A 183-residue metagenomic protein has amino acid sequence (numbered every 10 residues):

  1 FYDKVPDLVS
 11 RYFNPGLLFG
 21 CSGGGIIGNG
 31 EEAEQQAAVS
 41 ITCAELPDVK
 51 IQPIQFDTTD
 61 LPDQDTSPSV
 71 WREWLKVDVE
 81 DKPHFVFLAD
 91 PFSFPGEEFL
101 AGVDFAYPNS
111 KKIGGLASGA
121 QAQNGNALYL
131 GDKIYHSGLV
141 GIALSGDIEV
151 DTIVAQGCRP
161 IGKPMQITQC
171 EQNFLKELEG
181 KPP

Functional and structural regions predicted by a protein language model:
Y2-Y12, G16, C21-I26, G30-H84 (+1 more regions): Small-residue-enriched flexible segments
